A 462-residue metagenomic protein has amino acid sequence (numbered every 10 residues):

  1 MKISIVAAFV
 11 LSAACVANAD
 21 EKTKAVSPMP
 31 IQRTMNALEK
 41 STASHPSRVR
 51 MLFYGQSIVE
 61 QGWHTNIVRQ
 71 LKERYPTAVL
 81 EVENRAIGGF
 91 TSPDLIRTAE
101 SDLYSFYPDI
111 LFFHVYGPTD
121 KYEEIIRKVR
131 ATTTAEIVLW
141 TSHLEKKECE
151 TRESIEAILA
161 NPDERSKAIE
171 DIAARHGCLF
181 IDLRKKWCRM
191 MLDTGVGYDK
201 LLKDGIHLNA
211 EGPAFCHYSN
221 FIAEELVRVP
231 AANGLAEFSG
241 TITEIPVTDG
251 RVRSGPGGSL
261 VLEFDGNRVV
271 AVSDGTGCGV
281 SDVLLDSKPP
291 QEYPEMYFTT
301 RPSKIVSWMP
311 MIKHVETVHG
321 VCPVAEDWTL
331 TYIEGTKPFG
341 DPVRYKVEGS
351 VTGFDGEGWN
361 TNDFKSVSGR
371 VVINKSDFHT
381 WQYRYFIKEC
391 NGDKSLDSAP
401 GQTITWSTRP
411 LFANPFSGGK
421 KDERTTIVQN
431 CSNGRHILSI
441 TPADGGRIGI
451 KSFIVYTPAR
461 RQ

Functional and structural regions predicted by a protein language model:
M1-A8: Sec-dependent signal peptide recognition, specifically the positively charged N-region followed immediately by
A8-A17: Hydrophobic h-region of N-terminal signal peptides that target proteins for export in Gram-negative bacteria
D20-I58: Membrane/wall-proximal cationic-aromatic binding patches
R48-H64, I87-T91, R268: Catalytic nucleophile-elbow at a beta strand-turn-alpha helix junction centered on a G-D-S/GDSL motif, marking
M51, V82-G88, S239-T241: Extended hydrophobic secondary-structure segments that form protein cores and membrane-embedded regions
T65-E81, I87-L235, R253-S259, E263-G266 (+1 more regions): Alpha-helical cap/lid subdomain in secreted, periplasmic, or secretory-pathway luminal O-acyl-processing enzymes
F238-V252: Non-globular targeting/processing and membrane-anchoring segments
